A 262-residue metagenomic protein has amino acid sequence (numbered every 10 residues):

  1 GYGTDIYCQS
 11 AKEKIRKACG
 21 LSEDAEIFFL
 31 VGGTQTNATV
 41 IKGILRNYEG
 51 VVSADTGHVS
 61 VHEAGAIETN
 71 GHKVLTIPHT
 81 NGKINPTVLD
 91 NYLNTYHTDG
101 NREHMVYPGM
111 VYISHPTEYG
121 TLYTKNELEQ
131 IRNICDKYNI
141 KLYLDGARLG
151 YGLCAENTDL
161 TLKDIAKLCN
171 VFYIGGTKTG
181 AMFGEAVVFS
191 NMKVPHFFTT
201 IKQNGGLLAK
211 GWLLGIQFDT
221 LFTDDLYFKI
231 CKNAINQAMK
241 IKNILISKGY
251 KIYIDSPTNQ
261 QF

Functional and structural regions predicted by a protein language model:
G1-G33, D55-S60, A66: Conserved N-terminal alpha-helix of the aminotransferase class I/II PLP-enzyme fold
E26-L45, T76-G82: Conserved core of the PLP fold type I
I27-V31, S53-A54, I113, T121 (+3 more regions): General beta-strand structural signal in soluble alpha/beta enzymes
G43-V61, D90: Conserved PLP-anchoring active-site segment centered on the Schiff-base-forming lysine
G71-G109, I113-P116, Y123-Q130: PLP-dependent aminotransferase-class I/II
G109, L122, D159-K248, Y253-T258: Active-site C-terminal subdomain of aminotransferase-like
Y123-A155: Catalytic PLP-binding core of fold-type I/II PLP enzymes
